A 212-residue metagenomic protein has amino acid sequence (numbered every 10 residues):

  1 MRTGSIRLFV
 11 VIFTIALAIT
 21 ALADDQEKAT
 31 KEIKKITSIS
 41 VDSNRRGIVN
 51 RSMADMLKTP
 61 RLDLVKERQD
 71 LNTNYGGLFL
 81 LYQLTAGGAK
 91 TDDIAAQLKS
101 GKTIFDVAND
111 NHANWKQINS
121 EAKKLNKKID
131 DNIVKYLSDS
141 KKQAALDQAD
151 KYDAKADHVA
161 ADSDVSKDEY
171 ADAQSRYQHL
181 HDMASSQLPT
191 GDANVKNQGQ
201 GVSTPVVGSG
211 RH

Functional and structural regions predicted by a protein language model:
M1-F9: Bacterial N-terminal signal peptides that target proteins for export
F9-A18: Bacterial N-terminal signal peptides
A23-H212: General marker for long, soluble alpha-helical cores
